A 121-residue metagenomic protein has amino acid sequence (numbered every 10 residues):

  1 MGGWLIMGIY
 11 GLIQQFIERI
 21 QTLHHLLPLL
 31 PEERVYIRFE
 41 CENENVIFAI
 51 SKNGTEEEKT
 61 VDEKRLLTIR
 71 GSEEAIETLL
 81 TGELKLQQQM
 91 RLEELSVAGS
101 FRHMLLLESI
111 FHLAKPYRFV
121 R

Functional and structural regions predicted by a protein language model:
G2-R121: Feature captures hydrophobic
